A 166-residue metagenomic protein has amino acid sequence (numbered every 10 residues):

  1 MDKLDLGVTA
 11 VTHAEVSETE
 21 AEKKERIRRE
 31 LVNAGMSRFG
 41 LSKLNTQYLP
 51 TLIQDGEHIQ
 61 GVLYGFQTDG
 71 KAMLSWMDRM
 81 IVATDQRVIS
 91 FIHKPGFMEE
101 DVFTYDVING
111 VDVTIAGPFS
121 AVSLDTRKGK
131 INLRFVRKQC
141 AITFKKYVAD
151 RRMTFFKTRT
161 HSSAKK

Functional and structural regions predicted by a protein language model:
K3-G35, F39-L41, T46-Q54, A72-D78 (+1 more regions): Acidic, Ser/Thr- and proline-rich intrinsically disordered linker/docking segments of eukaryotic scaffolds
D55-L74: The phosphoinositide-binding surface of pleckstrin homology
G65-Q67, I92-P95: Short, well-ordered turn and helix-capping elements at secondary-structure junctions
L74-F91: Polybasic phosphoinositide-binding surfaces of eukaryotic membrane-targeting domains
